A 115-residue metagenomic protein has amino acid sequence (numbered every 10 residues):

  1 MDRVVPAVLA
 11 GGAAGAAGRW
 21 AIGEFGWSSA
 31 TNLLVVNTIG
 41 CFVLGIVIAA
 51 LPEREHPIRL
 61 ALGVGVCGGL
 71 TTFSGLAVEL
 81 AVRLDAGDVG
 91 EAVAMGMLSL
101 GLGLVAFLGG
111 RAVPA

Functional and structural regions predicted by a protein language model:
M1-A115: Membrane-interface helix-loop junctions in multi-pass transporters/channels
